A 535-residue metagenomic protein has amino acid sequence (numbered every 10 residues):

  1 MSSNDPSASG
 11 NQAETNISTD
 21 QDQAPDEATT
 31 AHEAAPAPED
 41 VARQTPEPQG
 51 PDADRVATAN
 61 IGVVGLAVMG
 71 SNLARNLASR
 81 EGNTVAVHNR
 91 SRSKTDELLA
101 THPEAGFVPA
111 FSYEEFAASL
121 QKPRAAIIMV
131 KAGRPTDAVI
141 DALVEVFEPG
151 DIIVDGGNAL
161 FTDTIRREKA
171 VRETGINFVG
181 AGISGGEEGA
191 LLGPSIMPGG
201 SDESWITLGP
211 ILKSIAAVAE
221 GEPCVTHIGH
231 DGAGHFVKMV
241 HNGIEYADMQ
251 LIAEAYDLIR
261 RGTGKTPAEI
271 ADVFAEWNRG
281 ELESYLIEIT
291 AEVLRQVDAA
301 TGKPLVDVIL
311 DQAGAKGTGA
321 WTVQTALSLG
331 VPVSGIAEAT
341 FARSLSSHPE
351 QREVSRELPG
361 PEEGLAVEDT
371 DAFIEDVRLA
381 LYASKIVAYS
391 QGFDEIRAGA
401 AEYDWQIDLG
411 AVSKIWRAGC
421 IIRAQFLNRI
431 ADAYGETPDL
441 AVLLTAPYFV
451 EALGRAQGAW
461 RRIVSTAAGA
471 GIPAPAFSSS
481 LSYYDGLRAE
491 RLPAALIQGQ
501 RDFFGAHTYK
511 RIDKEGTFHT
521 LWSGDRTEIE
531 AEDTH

Functional and structural regions predicted by a protein language model:
S2-A118, K122-R124, F147-G150, E187-A190: NAD(P)+-binding Rossmann beta1-loop-alpha1 motif at the extreme N-terminus of oxidoreductases
I61, D137-V139, V154, L160-A271 (+3 more regions): Rossmann-fold dinucleotide-binding core
R75-N83, A100-E104, A118, E145-E148 (+18 more regions): Generic secondary-structure signature for well-ordered alpha-helical cores
G82, R90, L99-R166, A170-R172 (+2 more regions): Rossmann-like NAD(P)-binding element
V87, P109-F111, D155, N177-A181 (+3 more regions): General beta-strand structural signal in soluble alpha/beta enzymes
H235, R260, K265, D272 (+3 more regions): Interdomain hinge/lid region at the active-site interface of Rossmann-like NAD(P)-dependent oxidoreductases
E276, A400-Y434: Small-residue-rich helix-loop
G454, A459-H535: C-terminal amphipathic alpha-helical interaction region
